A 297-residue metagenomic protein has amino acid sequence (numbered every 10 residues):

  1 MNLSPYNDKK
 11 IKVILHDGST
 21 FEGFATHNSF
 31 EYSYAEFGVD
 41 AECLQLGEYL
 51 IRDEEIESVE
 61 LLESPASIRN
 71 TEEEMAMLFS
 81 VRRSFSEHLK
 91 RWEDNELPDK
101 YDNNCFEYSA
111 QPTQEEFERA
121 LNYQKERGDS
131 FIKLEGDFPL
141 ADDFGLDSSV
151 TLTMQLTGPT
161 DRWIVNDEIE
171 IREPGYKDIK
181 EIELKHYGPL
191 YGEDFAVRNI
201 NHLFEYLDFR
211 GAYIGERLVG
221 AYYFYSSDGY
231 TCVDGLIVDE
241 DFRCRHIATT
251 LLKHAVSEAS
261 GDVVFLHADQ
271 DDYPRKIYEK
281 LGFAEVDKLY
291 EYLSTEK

Functional and structural regions predicted by a protein language model:
M1-S67: Conserved RNA-binding domains used in RNP assembly and mRNA/RNA metabolism
S64-R127, G192-E193, V197: N-terminal charged segments
S67-E72, E168-E181: A short beta-loop-alpha structural element at the N-terminal edge of CoA-dependent acyl/N-acetyltransferase catalytic
K100-A110, G229-E240: Conserved acetyl-CoA binding element of GNAT-fold acetyltransferases
S109-I169, P174, P274, Y292-S294: Acyl-donor-binding surface of acyltransferase catalytic domains
Q114-L121, V238, C244-S257, K276 (+1 more regions): Conserved acetyl-CoA-binding loop-helix of GNAT-fold acetyltransferases
F138-S148, T249, Q270-K288: Conserved active-site alpha-helix within GNAT-family acetyltransferase domains
G192-D239: A conserved beta-strand-loop-helix scaffold within acyl/acetyltransferase catalytic domains
